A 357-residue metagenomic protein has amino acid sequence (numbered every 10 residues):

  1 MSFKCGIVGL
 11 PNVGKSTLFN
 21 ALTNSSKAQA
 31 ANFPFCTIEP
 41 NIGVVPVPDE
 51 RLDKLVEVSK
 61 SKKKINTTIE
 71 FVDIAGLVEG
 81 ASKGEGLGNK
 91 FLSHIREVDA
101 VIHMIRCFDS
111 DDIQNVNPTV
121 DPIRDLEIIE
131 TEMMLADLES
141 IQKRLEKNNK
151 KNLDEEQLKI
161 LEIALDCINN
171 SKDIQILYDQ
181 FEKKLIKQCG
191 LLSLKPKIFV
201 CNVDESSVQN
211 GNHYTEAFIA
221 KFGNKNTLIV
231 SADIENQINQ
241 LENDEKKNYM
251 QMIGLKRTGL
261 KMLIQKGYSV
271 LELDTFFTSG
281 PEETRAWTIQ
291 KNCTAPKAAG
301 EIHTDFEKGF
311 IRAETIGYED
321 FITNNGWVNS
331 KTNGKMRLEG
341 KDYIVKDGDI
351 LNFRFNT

Functional and structural regions predicted by a protein language model:
M1-Q114, E130-E132, Q142: Conserved G1/Walker A P-loop phosphate-binding module
S2-V8, V13, F19, K147-I344 (+1 more regions): C-terminal-of-GTPase-core extension/linker across diverse P-loop GTPases
L22, G84-L87, V116-T119, N212-E216 (+1 more regions): Short, glycine/charged-enriched secondary-structure capping and boundary segments
S25-F33, P40-I42, E50, V72 (+14 more regions): Residue-level signal for pocket-adjacent positions within structured domains
G43-P48, A75-S82, R96-S140, E146-Q157 (+2 more regions): Conserved Switch II/interswitch segment of TRAFAC-class P-loop GTPases
E85, N89, E127, K261 (+1 more regions): Alpha-helical membrane and juxtamembrane elements of multi-pass inner-membrane transport and channel proteins
R106, F355-N356: Short, surface-exposed secondary-structure boundary micro-motifs
K346-L351: Structural motif
